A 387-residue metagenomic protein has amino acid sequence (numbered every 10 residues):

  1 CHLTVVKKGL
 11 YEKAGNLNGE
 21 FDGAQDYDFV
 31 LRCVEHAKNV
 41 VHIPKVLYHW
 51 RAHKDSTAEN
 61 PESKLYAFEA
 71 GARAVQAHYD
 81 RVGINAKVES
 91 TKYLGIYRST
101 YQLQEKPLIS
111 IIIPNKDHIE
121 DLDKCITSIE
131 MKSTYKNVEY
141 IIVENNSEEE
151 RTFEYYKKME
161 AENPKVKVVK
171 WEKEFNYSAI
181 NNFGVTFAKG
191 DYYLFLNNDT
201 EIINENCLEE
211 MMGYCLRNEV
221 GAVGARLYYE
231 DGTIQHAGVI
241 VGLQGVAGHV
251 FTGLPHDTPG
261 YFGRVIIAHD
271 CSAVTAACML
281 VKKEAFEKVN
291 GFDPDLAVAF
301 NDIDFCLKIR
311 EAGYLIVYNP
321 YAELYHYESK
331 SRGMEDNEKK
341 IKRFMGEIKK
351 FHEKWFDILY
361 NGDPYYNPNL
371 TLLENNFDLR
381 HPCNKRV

Functional and structural regions predicted by a protein language model:
C1-G9, K13, D22, S178-A179 (+2 more regions): A recurrent flexible, glycine/aromatic-enriched loop bordering the glycosyltransferase active site that acts as
V5, S63-K106, G221, D231 (+3 more regions): C-terminal, non-catalytic tails of nucleotide-sugar-dependent glycosyltransferases
L10, E20-V46, V75, C207-M211 (+2 more regions): A short, conserved alpha-helix in the catalytic core of glycosyltransferases
D28, P107-I112, E139, D304: Cell-envelope/extracellular polymer assembly enzymes that use nucleotide-activated donors
H53, T200-V246: Conserved donor NDP-sugar-binding/catalytic core segment of glycosyltransferases
T127-N137: Short, acidic, metal-binding catalytic loop of nucleotide-sugar glycosyltransferases
W171-A188: Glycine-rich, basic loop-to-helix element that forms the pyrophosphate-binding segment of sugar-nucleotide handling
Y193: Short aromatic/hydrophobic "clamp" motif used to bind/position activated sugar donors
